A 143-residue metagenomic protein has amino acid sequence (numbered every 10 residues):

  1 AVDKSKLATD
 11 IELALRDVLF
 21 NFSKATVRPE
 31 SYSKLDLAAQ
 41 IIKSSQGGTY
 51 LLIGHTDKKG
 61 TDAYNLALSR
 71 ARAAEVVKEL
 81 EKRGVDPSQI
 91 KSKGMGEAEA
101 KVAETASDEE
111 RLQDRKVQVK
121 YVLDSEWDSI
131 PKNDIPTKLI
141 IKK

Functional and structural regions predicted by a protein language model:
A1-T49, D108-E109, V122-K143: Periplasmic peptidoglycan-binding/tethering modules of Gram-negative envelope proteins
D3-K4, T9, G60-T61, A67 (+1 more regions): Short leucine-rich amphipathic alpha-helices used at interfaces
E12-S23, L35-A73, E79, P87-E104: Short, surface-exposed beta-strand segments enriched in small/polar/acidic residues
G48, A74, K78-K143: Periplasmic OmpA/Pal-like peptidoglycan-binding modules at the C-termini of bacterial envelope proteins
